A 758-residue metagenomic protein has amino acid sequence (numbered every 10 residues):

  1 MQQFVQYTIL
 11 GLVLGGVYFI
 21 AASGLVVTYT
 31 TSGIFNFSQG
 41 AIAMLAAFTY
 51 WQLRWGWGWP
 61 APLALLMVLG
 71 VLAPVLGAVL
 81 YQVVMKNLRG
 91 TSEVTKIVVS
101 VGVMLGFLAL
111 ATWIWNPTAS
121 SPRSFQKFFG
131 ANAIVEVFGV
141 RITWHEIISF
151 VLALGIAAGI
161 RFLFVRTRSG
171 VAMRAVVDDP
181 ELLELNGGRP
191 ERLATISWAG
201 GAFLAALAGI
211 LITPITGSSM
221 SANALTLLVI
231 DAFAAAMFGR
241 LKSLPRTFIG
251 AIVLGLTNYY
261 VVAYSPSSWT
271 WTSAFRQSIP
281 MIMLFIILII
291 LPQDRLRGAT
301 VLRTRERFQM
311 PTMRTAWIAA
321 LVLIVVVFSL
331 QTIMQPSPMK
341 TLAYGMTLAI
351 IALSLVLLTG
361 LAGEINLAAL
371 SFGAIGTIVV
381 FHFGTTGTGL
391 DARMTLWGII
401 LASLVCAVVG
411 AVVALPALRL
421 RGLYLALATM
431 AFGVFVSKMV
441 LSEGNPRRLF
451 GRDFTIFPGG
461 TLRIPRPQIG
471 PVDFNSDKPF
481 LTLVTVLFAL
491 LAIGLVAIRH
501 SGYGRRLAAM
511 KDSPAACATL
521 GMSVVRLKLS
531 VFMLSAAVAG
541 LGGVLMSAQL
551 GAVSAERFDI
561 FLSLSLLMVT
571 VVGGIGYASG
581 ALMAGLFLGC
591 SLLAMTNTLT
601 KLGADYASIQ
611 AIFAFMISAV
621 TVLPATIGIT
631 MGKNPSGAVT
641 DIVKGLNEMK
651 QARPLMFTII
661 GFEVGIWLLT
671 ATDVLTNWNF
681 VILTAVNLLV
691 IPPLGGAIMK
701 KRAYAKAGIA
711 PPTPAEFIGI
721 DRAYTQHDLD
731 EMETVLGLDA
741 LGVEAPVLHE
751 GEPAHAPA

Functional and structural regions predicted by a protein language model:
M1-G16, I196, P338: Residue-level signal for short hydrophobic patches within transmembrane helices of multi-pass membrane transporters
V5-V13, M85, F107, G139-R141 (+2 more regions): Alpha-helical membrane-interface segments at transmembrane helix boundaries
V17, G40-L45, M67, G90-R123 (+8 more regions): Transmembrane alpha-helices and adjacent helix-loop boundaries
S23-S32, A78-N87, A234-A235, G239 (+1 more regions): C-terminal ends of transmembrane helices
I34-F37: Glycine-rich phosphate-binding loops of nucleotide-dependent enzymes
M85-E93, S169: Interfacial helix-loop-helix linkers and transmembrane-helix boundary segments in multi-pass membrane proteins
A119-V165: Membrane-helix boundary/helix-loop-helix interface segments in multi-pass membrane proteins
V151, G159-G239, L244-T247, L254 (+1 more regions): Hydrophobic alpha-helical bundles that form the membrane domains of multi-pass transporters
